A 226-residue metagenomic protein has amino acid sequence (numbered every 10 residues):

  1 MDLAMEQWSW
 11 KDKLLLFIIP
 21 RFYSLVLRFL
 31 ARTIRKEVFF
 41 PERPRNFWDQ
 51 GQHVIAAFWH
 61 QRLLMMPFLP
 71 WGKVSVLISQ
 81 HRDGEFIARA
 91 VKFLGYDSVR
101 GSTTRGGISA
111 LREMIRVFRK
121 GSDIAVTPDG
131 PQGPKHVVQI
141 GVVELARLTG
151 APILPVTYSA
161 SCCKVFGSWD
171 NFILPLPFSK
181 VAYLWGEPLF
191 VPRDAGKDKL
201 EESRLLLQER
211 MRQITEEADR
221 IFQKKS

Functional and structural regions predicted by a protein language model:
D2-L25, W48, W71-G72, F93 (+1 more regions): Non-catalytic C-terminal accessory region of glycerolipid acyltransferases and related lyso-lipid remodeling enzymes
R28-H53, W59-R62: A short, well-structured juxtamembrane/interface segment
A31-K36, H53-V54, G101-R105, P131-Q132: Short, flexible loop segments at the rims of nucleotide/cofactor-binding pockets, characterized by
V38, I78, R100, P155 (+1 more regions): Structural signal for conserved beta-strand scaffold positions within catalytic alpha/beta enzyme cores
V38-F40, F58, I78, E187 (+1 more regions): Pocket-edge structural micro-motifs
P44-R45, A88, V142-V143: Short amphipathic alpha-helical segments and helix-helix/interface helices
Q50-R105, T149: Catalytic core of membrane glycerolipid acyltransferases/transacylases, capturing the structured, soluble-facing
